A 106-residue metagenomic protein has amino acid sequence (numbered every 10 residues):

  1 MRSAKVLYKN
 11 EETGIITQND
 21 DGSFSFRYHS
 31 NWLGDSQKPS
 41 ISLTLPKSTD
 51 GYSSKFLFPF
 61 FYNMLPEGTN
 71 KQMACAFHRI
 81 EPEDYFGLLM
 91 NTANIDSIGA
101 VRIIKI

Functional and structural regions predicted by a protein language model:
M1-I106: Phosphate/dinucleotide-binding and metal-coordinating scaffold of catalytic cores in nucleotide-dependent enzymes
